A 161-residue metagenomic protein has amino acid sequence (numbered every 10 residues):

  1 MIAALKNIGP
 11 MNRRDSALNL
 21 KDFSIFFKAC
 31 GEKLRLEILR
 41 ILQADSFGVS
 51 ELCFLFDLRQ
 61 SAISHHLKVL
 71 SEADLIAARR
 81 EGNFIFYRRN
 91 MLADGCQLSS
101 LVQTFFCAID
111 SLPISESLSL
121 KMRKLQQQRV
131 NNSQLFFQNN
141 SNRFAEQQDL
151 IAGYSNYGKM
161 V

Functional and structural regions predicted by a protein language model:
M1-A17, D94-A145: Amphipathic alpha-helical dimerization/coiled-coil segments that flank or bridge DNA-binding/regulatory modules
L18-A62, K68, F84-A93: N-terminal helix-turn-helix DNA-binding core of bacterial DNA-binding proteins
S46, I109, Q148-A152: Residues at alpha-helix boundaries and short interhelical turns
L150-V161: Conserved alpha-helix/loop element of class I SAM-dependent methyltransferases that forms part of the SAM/SAH-binding
